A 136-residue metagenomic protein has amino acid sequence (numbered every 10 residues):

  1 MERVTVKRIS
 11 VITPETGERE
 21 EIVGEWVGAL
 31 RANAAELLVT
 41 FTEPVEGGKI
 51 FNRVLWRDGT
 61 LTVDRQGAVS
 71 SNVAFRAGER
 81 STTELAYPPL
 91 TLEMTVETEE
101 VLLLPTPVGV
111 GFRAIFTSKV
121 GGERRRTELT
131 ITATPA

Functional and structural regions predicted by a protein language model:
M1-L37: Long, hydrophobic N-terminal alpha-helical segment
M1-T5, N33-T40, L61, R80 (+1 more regions): Short, hydrophobic/aromatic-rich segments at coil-to-beta transitions
T5-T13, E97-E99, I115-T117: Generic short beta-strand segments
I12-E18, P44-N52, V69-V73, E93 (+1 more regions): Short, surface-exposed beta-strand/loop "edge" segments at domain boundaries and coil↔beta transitions
I22-S71: Short, well-structured hydrophobic secondary-structure segments
F51-W56, L92-M94, L129-P135: Broad, structure-driven detector of short, well-ordered beta-strand segments within folded domains
G67-R113: Acidic, glycine-rich flexible loop segments
T106-A136: Mixed-charge, glycine-accented linear interaction segment located at domain edges/termini
